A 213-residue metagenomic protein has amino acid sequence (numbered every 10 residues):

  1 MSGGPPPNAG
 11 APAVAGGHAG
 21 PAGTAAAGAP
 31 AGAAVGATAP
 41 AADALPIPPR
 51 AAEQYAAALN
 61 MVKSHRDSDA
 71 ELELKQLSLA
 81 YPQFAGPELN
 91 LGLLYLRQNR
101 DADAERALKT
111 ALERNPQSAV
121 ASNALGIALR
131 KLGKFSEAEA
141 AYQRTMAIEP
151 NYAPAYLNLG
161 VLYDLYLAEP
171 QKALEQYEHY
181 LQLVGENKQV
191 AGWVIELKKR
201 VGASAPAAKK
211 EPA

Functional and structural regions predicted by a protein language model:
A44-F84, R97: Alpha-helical segment of the N-proximal tetratricopeptide repeat
S64-Q76, R97-T110, K131-R144, A168-H179 (+1 more regions): Structural signature of tandem alpha-helical TPR/SEL1-like repeats, specifically the intra-repeat loop/turn
A80-Y81, E113-R114, I148, Q182-L183: Structural marker of alpha-solenoid helical repeat scaffolds
